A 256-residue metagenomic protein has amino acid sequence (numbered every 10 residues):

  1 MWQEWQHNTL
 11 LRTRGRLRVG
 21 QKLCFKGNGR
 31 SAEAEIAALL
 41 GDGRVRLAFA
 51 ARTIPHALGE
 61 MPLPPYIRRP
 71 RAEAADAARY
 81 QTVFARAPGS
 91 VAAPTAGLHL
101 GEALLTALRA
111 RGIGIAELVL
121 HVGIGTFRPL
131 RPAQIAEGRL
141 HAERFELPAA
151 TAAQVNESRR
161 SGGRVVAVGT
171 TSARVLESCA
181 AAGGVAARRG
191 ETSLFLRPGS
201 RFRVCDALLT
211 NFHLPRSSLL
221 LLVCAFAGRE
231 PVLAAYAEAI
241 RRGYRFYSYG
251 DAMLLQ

Functional and structural regions predicted by a protein language model:
M1-Q256: Surface-exposed, charge/polar-rich loops and edge strands
